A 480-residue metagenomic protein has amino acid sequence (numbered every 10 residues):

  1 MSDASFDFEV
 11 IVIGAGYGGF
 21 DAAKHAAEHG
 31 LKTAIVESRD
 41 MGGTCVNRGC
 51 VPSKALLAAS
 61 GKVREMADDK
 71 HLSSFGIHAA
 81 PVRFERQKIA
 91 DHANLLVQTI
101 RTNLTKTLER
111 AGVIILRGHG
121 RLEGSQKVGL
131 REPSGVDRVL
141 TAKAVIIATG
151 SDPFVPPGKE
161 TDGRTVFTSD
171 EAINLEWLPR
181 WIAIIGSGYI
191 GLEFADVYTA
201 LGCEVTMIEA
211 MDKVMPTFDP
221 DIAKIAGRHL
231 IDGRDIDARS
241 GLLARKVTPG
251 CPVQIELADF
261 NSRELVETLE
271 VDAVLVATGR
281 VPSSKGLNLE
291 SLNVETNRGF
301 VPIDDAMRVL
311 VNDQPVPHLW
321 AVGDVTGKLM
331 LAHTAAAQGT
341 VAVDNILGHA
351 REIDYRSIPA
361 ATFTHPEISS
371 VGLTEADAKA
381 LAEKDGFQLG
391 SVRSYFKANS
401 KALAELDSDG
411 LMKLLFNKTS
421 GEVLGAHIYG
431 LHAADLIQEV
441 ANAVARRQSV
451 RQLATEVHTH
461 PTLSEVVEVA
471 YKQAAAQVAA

Functional and structural regions predicted by a protein language model:
S2-F8, Y17, K24-L31, V36-L178 (+10 more regions): Glycine-rich flavin
I11, A34, I182-A183, W320: Conserved beta-strand elements of the Class I
I11-G18, A22-R39, T44, V51 (+4 more regions): Flexible, glycine-rich terminal cap/loop adjacent to redox cofactors in electron-transfer oxidoreductases
I11-I13, G120, V139-G150, I184-I185 (+2 more regions): Short hydrophobic core segments
G19, G191-L192: N-terminal Rossmann-fold NAD(P) dinucleotide-binding loop
A23, A27, A195, T199-A200: Gly/Ala-rich phosphate-binding loop of Rossmann-like dinucleotide-binding domains, activating on the conserved
K32, W181, C203-T206, H318: Residues at the starts of beta-strands that form the adenosine-phosphate
G163-L178, L269-L347: FAD-site-proximal beta/loop scaffold in flavoenzymes
